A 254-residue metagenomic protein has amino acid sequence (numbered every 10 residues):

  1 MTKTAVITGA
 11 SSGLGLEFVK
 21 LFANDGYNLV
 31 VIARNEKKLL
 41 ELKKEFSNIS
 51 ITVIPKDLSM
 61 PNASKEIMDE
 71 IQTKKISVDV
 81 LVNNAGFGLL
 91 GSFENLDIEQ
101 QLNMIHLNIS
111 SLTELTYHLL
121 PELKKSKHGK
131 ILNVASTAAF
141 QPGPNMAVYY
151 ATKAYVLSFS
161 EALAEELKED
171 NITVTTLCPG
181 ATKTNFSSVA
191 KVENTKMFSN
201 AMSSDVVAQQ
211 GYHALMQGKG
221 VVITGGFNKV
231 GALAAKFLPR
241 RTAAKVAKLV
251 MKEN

Functional and structural regions predicted by a protein language model:
S11-S12: Conserved glycine-rich cofactor-binding loop
D25-E41: Conserved glycine-rich Rossmann-like NAD(P)H-binding loop of the short-chain dehydrogenase/reductase
N84-L89: Conserved NAD(P)H cofactor-binding loop of Rossmann-fold oxidoreductase domains
S92-F93, D97-I105: Substrate-binding pocket helix/loop in short-chain dehydrogenase/reductase
T116, T152: Active-site helix of classical SDR
S136: Residue(s) in the substrate-gating loop at a strand-loop-helix junction that position the organic substrate next
E166-V230, R241: SDR active-site lid
